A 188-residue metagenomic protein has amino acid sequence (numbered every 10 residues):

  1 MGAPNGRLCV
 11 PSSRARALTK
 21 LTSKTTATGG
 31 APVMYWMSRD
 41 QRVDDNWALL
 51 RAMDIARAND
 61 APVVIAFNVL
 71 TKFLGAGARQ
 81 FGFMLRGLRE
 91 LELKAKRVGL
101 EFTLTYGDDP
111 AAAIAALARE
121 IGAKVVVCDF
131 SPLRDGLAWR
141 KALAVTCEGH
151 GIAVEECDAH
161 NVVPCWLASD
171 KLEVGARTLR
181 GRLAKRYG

Functional and structural regions predicted by a protein language model:
G2-G188: Active-site "lid/cap" and pocket-lining segments within catalytic core domains
